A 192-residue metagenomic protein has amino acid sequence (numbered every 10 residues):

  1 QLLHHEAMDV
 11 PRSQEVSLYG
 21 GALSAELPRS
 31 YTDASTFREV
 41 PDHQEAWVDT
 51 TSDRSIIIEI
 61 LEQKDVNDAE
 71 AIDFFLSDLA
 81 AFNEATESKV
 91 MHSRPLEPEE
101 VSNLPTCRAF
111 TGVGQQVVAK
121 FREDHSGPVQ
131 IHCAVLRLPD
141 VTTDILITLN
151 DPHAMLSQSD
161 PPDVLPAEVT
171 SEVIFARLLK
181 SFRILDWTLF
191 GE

Functional and structural regions predicted by a protein language model:
Q1-A7: Short, Lys/Arg-enriched N-terminal segments with co-localized hydrophobic residues within the first ~10-30 amino acids
D9-P41, D73-F75, L79-V90: N-terminal "mature-domain start" segment
P28, A34, L61, L136-V141 (+2 more regions): Structured beta-strand/turn binding interfaces of compact recognition modules in eukaryotic regulators
T32, R38, S52-D53, Q63-D65 (+2 more regions): Conserved beta-strand elements of beta-rich interaction domains across eukaryotes, especially beta-propellers
F37-W47, F190-E192: Short acidic, Gly/Pro-enriched loop/turn segments at secondary-structure junctions
V48-H92, S157: A short acidic-to-branched-hydrophobic micro-motif
D73-T142: Signature of long, low-cysteine stretches enriched in small and polar/charged residues
L146-E192: Surface-exposed amphipathic alpha-helical segments
